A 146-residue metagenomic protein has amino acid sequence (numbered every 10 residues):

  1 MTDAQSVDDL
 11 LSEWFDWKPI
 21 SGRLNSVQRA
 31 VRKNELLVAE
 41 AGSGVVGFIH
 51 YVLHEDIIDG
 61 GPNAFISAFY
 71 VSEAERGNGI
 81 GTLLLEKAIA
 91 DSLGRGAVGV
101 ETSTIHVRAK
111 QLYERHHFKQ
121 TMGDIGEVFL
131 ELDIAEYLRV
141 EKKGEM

Functional and structural regions predicted by a protein language model:
M1-T2, D8-G61, S67, S72 (+1 more regions): Acetyl-CoA-dependent GNAT
V31-R32, G94, R115: Residues at the C-terminal ends
I49, A64, V98-V100, V128: Conserved beta-strand core positions
H54-D56, V71-A74, V107, A135-Y137: Short coil/turn motifs at secondary-structure junctions
V71, G77-A90, Q111, R115: Conserved acetyl-CoA-binding loop-helix of GNAT-fold acetyltransferases
T82, I105-F129: Conserved active-site alpha-helix within GNAT-family acetyltransferase domains
S92-I105: Conserved GNAT acetyl-CoA-binding A-motif
K119-M146: Terminal substrate-recognition subdomain of acyl/acetyltransferases
